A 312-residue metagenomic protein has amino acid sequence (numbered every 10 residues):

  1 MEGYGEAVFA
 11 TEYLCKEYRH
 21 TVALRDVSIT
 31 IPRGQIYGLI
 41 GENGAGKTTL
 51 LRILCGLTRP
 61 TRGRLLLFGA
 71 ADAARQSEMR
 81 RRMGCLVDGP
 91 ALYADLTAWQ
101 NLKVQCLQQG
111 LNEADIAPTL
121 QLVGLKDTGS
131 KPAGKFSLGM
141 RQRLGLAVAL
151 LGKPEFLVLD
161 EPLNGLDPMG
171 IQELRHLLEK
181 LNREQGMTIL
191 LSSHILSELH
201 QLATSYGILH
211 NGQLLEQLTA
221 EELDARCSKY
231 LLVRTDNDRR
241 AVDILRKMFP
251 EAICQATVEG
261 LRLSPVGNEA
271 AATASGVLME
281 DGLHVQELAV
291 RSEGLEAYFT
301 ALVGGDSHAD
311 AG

Functional and structural regions predicted by a protein language model:
E2, P118, T219-L223: Short, flexible cytosolic linker that couples an ABC transmembrane/permease module to its adjacent nucleotide-binding
E2, V266-G312: C-terminal coupling/interaction segments
A7-F9, K16-L191, L196-H210, L214-E216: ABC transporter nucleotide-binding domains
E12, R234, Q255, A289-R291: Solvent-exposed beta-strand sheet faces enriched in polar/charged residues
A23, N112, E198, R240-A241 (+2 more regions): Short phosphate-engaging motifs
A70-A73, G110, D236, N268-E269 (+1 more regions): Short, surface-exposed acidic/glycine-rich loop or hinge patches that mediate macromolecular interfaces
V104, P118, D243, G276 (+1 more regions): Surface-exposed charge patches
R175-P265: ABC transporter nucleotide-binding domain
